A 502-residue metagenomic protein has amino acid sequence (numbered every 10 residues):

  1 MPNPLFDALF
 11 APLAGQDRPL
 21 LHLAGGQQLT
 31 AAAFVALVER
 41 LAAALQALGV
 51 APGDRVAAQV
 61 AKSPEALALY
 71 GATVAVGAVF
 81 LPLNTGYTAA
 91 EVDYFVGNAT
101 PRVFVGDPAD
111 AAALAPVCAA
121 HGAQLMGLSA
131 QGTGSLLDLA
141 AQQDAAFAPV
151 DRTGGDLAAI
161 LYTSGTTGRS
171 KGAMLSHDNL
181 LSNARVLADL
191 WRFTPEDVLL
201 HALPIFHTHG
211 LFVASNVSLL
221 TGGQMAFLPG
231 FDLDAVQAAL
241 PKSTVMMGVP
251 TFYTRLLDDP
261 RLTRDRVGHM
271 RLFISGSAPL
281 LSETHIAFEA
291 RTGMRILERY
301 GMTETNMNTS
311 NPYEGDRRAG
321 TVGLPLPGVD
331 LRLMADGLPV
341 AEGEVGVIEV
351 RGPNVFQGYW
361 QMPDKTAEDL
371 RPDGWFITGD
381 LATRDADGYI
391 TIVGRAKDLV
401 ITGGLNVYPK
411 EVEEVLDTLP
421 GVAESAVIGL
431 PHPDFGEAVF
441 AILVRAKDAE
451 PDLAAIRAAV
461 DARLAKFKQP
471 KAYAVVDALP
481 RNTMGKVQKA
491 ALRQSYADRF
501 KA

Functional and structural regions predicted by a protein language model:
D17, Q143-Y162, R169, R192-V198: Conserved pre-ATP/AMP-binding loop-to-beta segment of ANL
Q27, A43-Y87, N406: Conserved AMP-binding/adenylate-forming
T30-A32, A158-S182: Conserved AMP-binding A3 loop
Y87, F104, G352, Q357-G358 (+5 more regions): AMP-binding/adenylate-forming catalytic core of the ANL superfamily
A109-G154: ANL superfamily adenylate-forming
L181-V198, F206-V245, D259-R261: Conserved AMP-binding/adenylation subdomain of ANL enzymes
S243-G248, L257-R317, D330, G337: Gly/Ser/Thr-rich phosphate-binding loop
L324-G328, L338-D369, L405-V407: Conserved ATP/PPi-binding loop(s) of AMP-dependent carboxylate-activating enzymes
